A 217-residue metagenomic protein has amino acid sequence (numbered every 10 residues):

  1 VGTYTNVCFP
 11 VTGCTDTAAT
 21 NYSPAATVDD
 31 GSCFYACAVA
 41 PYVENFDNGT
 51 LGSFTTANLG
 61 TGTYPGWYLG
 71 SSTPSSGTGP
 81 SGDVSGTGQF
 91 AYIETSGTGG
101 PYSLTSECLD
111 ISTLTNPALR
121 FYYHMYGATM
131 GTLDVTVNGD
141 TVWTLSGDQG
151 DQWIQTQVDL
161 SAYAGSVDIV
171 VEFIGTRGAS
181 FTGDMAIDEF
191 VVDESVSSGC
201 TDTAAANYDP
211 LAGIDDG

Functional and structural regions predicted by a protein language model:
V1, F46, V158, M185-V192: Extracellular beta-strand elements of beta-rich domains used for carbohydrate recognition/degradation or cell-matrix
V1-A38, V196-G217: Extracellular calcium-associated, cysteine-rich motifs in secreted modular proteins
V39-S96: Extracellular glycan-recognition surfaces and repeat-rich motifs
F46, L104-M125, L133, V167-R177 (+1 more regions): Extracellular beta-strand-rich recognition modules
A91-Y102, L145-G150: Extracellular beta-rich ligand/substrate-recognition surface
G99-S103, T176-E194: Extracellular carbohydrate recognition
T132-N138: Short, surface-exposed beta-strand/strand-loop-strand elements in extracellular ectodomains
D140-G165: Extracellular carbohydrate recognition and processing domains and analogous Trp-centered ligand-binding platforms
